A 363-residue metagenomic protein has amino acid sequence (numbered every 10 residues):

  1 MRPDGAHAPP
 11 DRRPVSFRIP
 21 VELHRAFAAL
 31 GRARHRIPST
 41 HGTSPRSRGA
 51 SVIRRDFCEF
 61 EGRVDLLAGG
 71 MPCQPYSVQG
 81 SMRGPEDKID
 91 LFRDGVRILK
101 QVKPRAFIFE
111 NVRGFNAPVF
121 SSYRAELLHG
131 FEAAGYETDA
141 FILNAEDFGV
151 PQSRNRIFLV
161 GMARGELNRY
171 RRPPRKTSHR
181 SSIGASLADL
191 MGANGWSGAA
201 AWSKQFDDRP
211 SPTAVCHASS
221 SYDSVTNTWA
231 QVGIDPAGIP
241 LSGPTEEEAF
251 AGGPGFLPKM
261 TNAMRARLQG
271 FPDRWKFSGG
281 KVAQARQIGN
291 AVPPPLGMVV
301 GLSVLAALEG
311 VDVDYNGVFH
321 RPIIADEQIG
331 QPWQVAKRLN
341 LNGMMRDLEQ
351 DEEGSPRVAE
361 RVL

Functional and structural regions predicted by a protein language model:
M1-R55: SAM cofactor-binding core of SAM-dependent methyltransferases, primarily the Rossmann-like beta-alpha-beta module
R2, R93, S121-A125, S181 (+3 more regions): A structural signal for well-ordered alpha-helical segments within the folded catalytic domains of diverse enzymes
A6-P10, R97-K100, H129, L302 (+1 more regions): Short, well-ordered alpha-helices that flank and scaffold nucleotide-derived cofactor binding pockets
P20, D56-L66, M71-P236: Class I S-adenosyl-L-methionine
F27, R34, G95-I98, V300: Alpha-helical packing segments of well-folded alpha/beta enzyme cores
G195-L363: C-terminal target-recognition/interaction regions appended to catalytic cores
